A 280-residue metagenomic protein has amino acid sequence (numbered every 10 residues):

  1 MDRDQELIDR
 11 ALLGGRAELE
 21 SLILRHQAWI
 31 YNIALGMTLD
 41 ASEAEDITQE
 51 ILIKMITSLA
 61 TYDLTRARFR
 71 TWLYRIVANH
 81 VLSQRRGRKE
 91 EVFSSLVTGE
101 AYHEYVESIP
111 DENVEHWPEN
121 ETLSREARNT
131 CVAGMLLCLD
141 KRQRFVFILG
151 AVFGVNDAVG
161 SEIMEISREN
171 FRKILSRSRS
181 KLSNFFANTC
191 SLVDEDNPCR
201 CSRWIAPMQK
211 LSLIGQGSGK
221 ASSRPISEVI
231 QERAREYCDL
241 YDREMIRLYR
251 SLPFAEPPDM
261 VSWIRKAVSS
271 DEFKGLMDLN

Functional and structural regions predicted by a protein language model:
M1-E6, K89-F145, V155-N280: Intrinsic, short, N-terminal disordered tails of RNA polymerase sigma-factor systems
L7, Y31, A41-S58, F153: Conserved RNAP core-binding helix
D9-N32: A short, charge-rich alpha-helical start-of-domain segment used by transcription regulators
L12-L13, L39, L52-A67, G87-K89: Sigma70-family region 2
R25-A28, G36-M37, I148-V155: Short helix-capping/turn signature of helix-turn-helix
Q27, Y31, L52, V81 (+1 more regions): C-terminal flanking helix
N32, D46-I53, A67-N79, K173: Structural recognition of an alpha-helix C-terminal capping motif at a helix-to-coil junction
